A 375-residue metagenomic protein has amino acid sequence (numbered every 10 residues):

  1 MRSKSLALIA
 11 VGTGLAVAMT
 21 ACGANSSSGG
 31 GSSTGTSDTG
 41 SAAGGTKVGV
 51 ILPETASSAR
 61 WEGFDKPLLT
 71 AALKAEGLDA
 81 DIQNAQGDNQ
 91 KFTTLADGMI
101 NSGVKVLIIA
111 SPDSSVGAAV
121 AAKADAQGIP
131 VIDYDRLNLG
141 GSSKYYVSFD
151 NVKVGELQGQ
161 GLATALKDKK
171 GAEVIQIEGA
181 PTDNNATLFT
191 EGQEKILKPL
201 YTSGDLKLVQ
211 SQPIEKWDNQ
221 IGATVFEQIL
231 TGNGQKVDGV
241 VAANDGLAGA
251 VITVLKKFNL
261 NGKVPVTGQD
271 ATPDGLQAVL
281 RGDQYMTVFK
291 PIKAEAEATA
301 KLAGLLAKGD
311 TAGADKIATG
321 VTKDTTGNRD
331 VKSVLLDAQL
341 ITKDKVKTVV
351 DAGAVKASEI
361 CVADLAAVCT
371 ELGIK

Functional and structural regions predicted by a protein language model:
R2-V11, V17, C22-K375: A residue-level marker of the well-folded mature domains of exported/periplasmic proteins
